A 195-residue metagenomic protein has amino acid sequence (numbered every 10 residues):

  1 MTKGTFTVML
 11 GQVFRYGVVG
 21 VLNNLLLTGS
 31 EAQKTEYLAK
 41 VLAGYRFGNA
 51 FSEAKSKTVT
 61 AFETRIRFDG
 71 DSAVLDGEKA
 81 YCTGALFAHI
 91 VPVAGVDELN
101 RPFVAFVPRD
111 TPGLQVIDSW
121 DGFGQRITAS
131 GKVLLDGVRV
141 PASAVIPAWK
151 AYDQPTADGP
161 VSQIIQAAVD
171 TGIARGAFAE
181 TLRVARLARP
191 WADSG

Functional and structural regions predicted by a protein language model:
M1-T83: Glycine-rich flavin
N24-L25, E78-Y81, P92-A94, S119-Q125 (+1 more regions): Flexible, glycine/proline-enriched loop segments at strand-loop-helix junctions that form or flank small-ligand binding
T28-S30, D69-D71, V96-L99, R109-P112 (+1 more regions): Short loop segments at secondary-structure junctions
S30, L75-G77, A105, L135 (+1 more regions): Buried hydrophobic positions in well-ordered alpha/beta secondary-structure cores of metabolic enzymes
Y45, T60-F62, F87-H89, R101 (+3 more regions): A generic structural signal for well-ordered coil/turn residues at beta-strand boundaries that shape enzyme active-site
S52, E63, D118-I127: Short Gly/Thr-rich strand-loop-strand
E78-V116: A short core secondary-structure module
G122-G195: Glycine-rich beta->alpha junctions and the first turn(s) of the following alpha-helix
